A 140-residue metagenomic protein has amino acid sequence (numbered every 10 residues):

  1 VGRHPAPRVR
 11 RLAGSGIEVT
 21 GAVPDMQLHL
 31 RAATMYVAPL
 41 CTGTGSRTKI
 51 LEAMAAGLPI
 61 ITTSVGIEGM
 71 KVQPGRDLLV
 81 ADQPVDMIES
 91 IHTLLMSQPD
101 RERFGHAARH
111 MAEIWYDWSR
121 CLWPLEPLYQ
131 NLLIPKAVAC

Functional and structural regions predicted by a protein language model:
V1-L28: Nucleotide-activated donor-binding/catalytic signature segment of Leloir-type glycosyltransferases, i.e., the conserved
P7-V9, M26-Q27, G43-R47, I60 (+1 more regions): Short glycine/proline-enriched, acidic/aromatic patches that form the donor-sugar handling elements
I17, R31-G45, A56-L58: Acidic donor-binding loop of glycosyltransferase active sites
K49-E52, A56-T63, L79: Short hydrophobic beta-strand element within catalytic cores of glycosyltransferases and related nucleotide-activated
G69-H92, R103: Change "using UDP/GDP/dTDP sugars" to "using nucleotide sugars
P84-M96, L122-E126, Q130: Two-component system phosphotransfer/interaction surface
D100-W115, C121-P127, N131: A short, well-ordered alpha-helix in the C-terminal region of glycosyltransferases
I134-C140: Intrinsically disordered, low-complexity acidic/proline-/asparagine-rich linker or regulatory tail/stalk regions
